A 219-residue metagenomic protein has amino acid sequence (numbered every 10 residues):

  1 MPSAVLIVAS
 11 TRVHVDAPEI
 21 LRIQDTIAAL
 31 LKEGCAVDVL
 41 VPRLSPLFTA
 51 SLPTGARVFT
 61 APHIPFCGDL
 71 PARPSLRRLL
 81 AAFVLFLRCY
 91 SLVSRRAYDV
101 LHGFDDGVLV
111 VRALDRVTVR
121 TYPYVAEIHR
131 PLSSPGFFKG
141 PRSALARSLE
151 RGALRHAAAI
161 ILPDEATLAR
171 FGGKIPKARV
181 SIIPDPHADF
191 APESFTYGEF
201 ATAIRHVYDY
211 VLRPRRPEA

Functional and structural regions predicted by a protein language model:
M1-A50, R151, R155, A159 (+1 more regions): N-terminal subdomain of nucleotide-sugar transferases
A9-H14, A29, E33-R77, A166-G172 (+1 more regions): N-terminal strand-loop element at the rim of the active site of nucleotide-sugar-dependent glycosyltransferases
P18, Y122-P123, L132-G152: Nucleotide-sugar donor phosphate/pyrophosphate-binding loop at the beta->alpha transition of glycosyltransferases
E19-R22, L40-P42, G103-D106, L162-D164 (+1 more regions): Replace "coordinates the UDP/GDP/TDP-sugar" with "coordinates nucleotide-activated sugar donors
D25-A28, L87-S94, L109, V117 (+1 more regions): Membrane-proximal helix-turn-helix segments that form the acceptor-binding/catalytic region of lipid-linked
S45-L47, R78-F86, Y90, V100-T121 (+2 more regions): An aromatic- and histidine-rich active-site surface loop
R112, P135, R155-R179, H187-D189: A short, active-site helix/loop in glycosyltransferases that binds the activated sugar's phosphate group
D189-R213: A charged, aromatic-enriched C-terminal amphipathic alpha-helix characteristic of glycosyltransferases across folds
